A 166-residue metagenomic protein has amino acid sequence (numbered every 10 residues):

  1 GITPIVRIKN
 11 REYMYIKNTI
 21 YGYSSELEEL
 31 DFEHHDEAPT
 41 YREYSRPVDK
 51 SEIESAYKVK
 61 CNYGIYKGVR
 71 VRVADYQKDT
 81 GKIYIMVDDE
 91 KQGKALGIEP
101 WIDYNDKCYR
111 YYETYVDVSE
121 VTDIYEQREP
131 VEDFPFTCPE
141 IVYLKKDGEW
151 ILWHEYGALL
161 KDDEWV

Functional and structural regions predicted by a protein language model:
G1-V166: Short, surface-exposed polybasic-aromatic patches that bind anionic ligands, especially phosphate groups
